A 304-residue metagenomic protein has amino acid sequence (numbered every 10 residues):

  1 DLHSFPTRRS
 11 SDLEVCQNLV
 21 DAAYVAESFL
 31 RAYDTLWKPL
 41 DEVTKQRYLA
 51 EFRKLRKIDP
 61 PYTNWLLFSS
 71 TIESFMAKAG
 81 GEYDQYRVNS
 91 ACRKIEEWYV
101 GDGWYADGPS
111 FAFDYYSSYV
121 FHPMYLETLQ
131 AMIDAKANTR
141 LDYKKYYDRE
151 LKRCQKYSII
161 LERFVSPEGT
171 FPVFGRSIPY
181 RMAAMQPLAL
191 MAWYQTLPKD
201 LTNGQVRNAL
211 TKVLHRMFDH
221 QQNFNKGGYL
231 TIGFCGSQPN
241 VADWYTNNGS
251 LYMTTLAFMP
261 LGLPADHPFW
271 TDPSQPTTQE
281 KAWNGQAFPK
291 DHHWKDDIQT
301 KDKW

Functional and structural regions predicted by a protein language model:
L2-S10: Short, small-residue-biased leader/transition segments that mark boundaries at the very start of proteins
R8, W37-R56, Y83-G101, K136-F164 (+2 more regions): Extended, well-ordered alpha-helical scaffold segments
D12-L19, L30-T44, D59-N64: Alpha-helix boundary/capping segments in eukaryotic regulatory proteins
L13-E14, Q46-K145, K281-F288: Active-site lining segments of carbohydrate-active enzymes
S28, F68-S69, A184: The tetratricopeptide repeat
F111-I232, P239-D266: Long, repeat-rich segments with strong aromatic
M259-W304: Extended hydrophobic packing segments that form well-structured cores
